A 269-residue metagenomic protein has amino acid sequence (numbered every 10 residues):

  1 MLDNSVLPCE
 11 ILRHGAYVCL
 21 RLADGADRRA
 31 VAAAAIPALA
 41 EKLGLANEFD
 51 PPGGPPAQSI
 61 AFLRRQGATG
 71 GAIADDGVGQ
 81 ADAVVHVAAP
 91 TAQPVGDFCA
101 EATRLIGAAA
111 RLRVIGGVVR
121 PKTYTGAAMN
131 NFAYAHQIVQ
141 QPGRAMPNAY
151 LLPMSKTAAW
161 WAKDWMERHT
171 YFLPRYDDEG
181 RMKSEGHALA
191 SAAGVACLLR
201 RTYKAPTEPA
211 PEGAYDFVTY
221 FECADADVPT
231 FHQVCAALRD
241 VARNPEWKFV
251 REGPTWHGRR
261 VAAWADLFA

Functional and structural regions predicted by a protein language model:
M1-L198, P209-A210, D225-P229, A263-A269: Short S/T/G/P-rich N-terminal loop/turn motif that feeds into the first structured element of a domain
Q80, A214-V218: Short, surface-exposed coil-to-beta transition loops
P153, R201-T202, T219-E222: Extended hydrophobic secondary-structure segments that form protein cores and membrane-embedded regions
W165-E167, F217, V234: Surface-exposed beta-strand edges and their flanking turn/coil or helix-capping segments
C197-P206, G253-W256: A short glycine-rich, hydrophobically flanked beta-strand micro-motif that places a catalytic Asp/Glu for divalent metal
L199, Y215, H232: Acidic/His-leaning functional-site neighborhoods
P209-P211, Y220-A269: Alpha-helical oligomerization segments
